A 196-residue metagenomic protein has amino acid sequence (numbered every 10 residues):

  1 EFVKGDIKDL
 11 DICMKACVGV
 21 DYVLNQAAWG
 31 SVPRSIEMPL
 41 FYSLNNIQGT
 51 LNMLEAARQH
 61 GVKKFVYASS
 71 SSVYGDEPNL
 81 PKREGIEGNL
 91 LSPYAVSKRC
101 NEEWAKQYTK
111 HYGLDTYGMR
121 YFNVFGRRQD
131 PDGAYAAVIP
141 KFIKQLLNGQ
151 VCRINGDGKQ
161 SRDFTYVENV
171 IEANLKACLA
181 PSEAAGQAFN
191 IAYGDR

Functional and structural regions predicted by a protein language model:
E1-V124, C178: N-terminal Rossmann-like NAD(P)+-binding domain of SDR-like oxidoreductases, especially those catalyzing
K8, E37, N45-Q48, S92 (+3 more regions): Residue-level signal for the nucleotide or nucleotide-sugar donor/cofactor binding architecture
E37, N45, E77, G88 (+4 more regions): A generic fold-level signal
R99, V124-P140, N148-Q150, I154-N155 (+4 more regions): Glycine/proline-rich active-site loop of Rossmann-fold NAD(P)-dependent oxidoreductases
Y108, F142, L146: Short amphipathic helix/loop within the catalytic HATPase_c
